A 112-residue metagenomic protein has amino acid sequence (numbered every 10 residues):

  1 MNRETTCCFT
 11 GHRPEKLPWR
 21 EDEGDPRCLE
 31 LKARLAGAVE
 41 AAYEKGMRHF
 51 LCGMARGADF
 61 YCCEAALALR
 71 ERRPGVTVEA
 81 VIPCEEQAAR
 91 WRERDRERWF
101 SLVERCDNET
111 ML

Functional and structural regions predicted by a protein language model:
M1-L112: Acidic/glycine-enriched connector segments
